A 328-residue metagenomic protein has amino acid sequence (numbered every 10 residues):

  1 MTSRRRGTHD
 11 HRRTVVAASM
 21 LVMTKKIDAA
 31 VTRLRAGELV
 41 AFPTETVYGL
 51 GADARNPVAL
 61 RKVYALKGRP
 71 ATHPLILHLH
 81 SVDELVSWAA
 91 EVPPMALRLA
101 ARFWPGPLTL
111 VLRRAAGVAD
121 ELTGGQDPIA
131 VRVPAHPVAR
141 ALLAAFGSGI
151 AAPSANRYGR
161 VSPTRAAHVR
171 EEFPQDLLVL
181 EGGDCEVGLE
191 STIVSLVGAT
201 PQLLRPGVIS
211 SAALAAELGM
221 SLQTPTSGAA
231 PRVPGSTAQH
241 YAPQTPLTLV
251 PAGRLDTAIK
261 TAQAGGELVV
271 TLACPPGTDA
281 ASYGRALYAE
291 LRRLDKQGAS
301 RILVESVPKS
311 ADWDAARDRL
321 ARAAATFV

Functional and structural regions predicted by a protein language model:
R4-G7: Polybasic, lysine-enriched low-complexity intrinsically disordered terminal tails
H9-H11: Intrinsic-disorder-associated, low-complexity terminal segments enriched in Asp/Asn/His/Tyr and depleted of Lys/Arg
T14-V328: Active-site-adjacent structural elements in enzyme catalytic cores
